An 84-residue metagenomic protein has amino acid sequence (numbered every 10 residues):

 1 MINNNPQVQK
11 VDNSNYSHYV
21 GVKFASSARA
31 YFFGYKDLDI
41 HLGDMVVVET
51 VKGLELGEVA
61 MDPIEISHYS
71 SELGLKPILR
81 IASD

Functional and structural regions predicted by a protein language model:
M1-N13: Extended boundary segments
S17-G21: Short aromatic-glycine-enriched beta-strand elements
V22-F32: Short, structured beta-strand/loop micro-motifs enriched in basic residues and often containing a Trp
D39-I40: Short, well-ordered loop/turn sites that connect or cap secondary structure elements
K52-D84: Terminal, basic amphipathic appendages of nucleotide-handling enzymes
